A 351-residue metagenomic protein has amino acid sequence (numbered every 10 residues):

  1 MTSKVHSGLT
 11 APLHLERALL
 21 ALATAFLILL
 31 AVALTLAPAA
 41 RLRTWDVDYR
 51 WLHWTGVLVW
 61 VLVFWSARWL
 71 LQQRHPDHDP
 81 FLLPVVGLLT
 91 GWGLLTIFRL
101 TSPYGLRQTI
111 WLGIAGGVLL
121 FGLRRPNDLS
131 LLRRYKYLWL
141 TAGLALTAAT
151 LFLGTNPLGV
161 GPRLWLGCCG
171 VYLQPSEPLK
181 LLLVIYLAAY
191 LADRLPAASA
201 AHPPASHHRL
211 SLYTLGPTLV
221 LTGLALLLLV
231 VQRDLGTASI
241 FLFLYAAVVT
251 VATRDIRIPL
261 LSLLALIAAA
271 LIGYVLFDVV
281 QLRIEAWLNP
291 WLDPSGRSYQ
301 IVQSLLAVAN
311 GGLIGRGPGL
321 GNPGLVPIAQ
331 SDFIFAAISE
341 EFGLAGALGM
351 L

Functional and structural regions predicted by a protein language model:
K4-R233: Membrane-helix boundary/helix-loop-helix interface segments in multi-pass membrane proteins
L62-W65, A115-G122, Y245-A252, A268-I272 (+1 more regions): Alpha-helical transmembrane segments and their membrane-interface exit regions
Y135, R209-L210, Q232, G236 (+3 more regions): Conserved phosphate/pyrophosphate-binding and hydrolysis machinery centered on Walker-type P-loop NTPases, extending
P157-W165, C169-Y172, P259-M350: Hydrophobic, glycine- and aromatic-enriched re-entrant/interface helices and adjoining loop segments
E177, T237, R257-I258, L344-G346: Residue-level recognition of membrane-helix boundary sites in multi-pass small-molecule transporters
P203, I240-F241, G319-G324: Re-entrant/interfacial helical elements at transmembrane boundaries that shape and gate the permeation pathway
L212-V275: Hydrophobic alpha-helical segments of polytopic membrane proteins
